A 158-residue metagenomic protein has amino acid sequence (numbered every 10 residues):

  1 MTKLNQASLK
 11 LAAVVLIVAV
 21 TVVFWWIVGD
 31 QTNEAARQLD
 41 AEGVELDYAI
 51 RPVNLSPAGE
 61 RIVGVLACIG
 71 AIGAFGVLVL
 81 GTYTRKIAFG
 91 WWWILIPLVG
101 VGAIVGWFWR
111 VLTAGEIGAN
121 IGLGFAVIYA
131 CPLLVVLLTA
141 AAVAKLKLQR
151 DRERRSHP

Functional and structural regions predicted by a protein language model:
M1-Q6, F75-G100: Cytoplasmic juxtamembrane regions at transmembrane-helix boundaries
M1-T32, A144-Q149, P158: Cytosolic juxtamembrane helix and N-cap/initiation of the first transmembrane helix
A12-I17, V63-A67, V99-G102, C131: Hydrophobic alpha-helical transmembrane segments of polytopic
L16-L66: Hydrophobic transmembrane helix segments
I17-F24, A71-V77, G100-R110, V135-T139: Helical transmembrane-bundle signal
I62-G81: Hydrophobic alpha-helical transmembrane segments
T84-R85, G115, L137-P158: Cytosolic juxtamembrane helix at the C-terminal end of the final transmembrane segment
I87-F125: Hydrophobic alpha-helical transmembrane segments of integral membrane proteins
